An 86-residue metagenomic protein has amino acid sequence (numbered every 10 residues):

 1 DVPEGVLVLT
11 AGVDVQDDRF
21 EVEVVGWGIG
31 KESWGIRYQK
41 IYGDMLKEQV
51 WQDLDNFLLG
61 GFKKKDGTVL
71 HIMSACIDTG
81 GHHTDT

Functional and structural regions predicted by a protein language model:
D1-V2, D18-S74: Nucleic-acid-processing active sites and adjacent nucleic-acid-binding tracks, predominantly divalent metal-dependent
D1-V6, G81: Non-catalytic, compositionally simple segments
G5-Q16: Two-metal-ion RNase H-like nuclease active-site motif
V8, Y42, I77: Conserved aromatic-histidine-acidic binding/catalytic patches
V13, V25, I77-D78: Generic beta-strand/beta-sheet core signal
C76-D85: Acidic, metal-coordinating catalytic cores used for nucleic-acid/nucleotide bond scission and strand-transfer chemistry
